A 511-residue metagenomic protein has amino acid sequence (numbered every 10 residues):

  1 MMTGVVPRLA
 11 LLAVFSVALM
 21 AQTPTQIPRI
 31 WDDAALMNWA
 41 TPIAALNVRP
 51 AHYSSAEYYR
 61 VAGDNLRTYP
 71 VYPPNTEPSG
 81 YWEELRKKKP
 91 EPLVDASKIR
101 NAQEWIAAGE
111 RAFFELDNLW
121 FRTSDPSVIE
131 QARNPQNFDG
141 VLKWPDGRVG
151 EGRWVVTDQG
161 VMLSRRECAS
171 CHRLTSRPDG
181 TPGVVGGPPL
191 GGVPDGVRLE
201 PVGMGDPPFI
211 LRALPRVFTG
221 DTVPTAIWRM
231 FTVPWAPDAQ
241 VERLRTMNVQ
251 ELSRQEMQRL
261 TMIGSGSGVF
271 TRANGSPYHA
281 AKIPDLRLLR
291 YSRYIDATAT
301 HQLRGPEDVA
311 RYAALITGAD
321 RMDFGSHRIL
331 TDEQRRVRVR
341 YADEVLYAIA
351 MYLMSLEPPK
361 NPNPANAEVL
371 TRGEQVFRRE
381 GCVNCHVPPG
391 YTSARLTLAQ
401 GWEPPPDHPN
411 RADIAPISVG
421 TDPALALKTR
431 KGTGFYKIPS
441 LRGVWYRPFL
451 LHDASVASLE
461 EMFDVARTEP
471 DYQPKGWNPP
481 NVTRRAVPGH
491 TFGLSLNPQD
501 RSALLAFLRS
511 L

Functional and structural regions predicted by a protein language model:
M1-V5: N-terminal secretory signal peptides that target proteins for export/translocation
R8-A18: Bacterial N-terminal signal peptides
Q22-L511: Periplasmic c-type cytochrome electron-transfer domains
